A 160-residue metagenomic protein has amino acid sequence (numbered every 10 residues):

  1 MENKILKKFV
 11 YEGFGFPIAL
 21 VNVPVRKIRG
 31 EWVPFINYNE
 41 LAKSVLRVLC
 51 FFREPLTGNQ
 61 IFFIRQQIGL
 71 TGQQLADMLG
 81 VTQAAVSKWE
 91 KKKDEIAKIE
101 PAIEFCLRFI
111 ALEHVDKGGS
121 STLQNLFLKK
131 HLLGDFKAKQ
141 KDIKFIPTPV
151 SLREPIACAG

Functional and structural regions predicted by a protein language model:
M1-E54, D116-K137, F145-I156: N-terminal flexible/basic segments that precede or flank functional cores
E54-L70: Short, amphipathic alpha-helical "recognition" segments used to contact nucleic acids or chromatin
T57-I61, A85, I103: Amphipathic alpha-helical interface surfaces
I61, L75-A76, V86-W89: Conserved hydrophobic/aromatic packing and binding residues within compact polymer-binding modules
Q66-Q83: Short, compact, well-ordered microdomains
G80-I99: Recognition helix of helix-turn-helix/homeodomain-like DNA-binding domains that insert into the DNA major groove
I99-G118: DNA major-groove recognition helix of helix-turn-helix/homeodomain DNA-binding modules
E104, K141, I156-G160: Long, low-complexity intrinsically disordered regions enriched in Ser/Thr, Asp/Glu, Pro/Gly
